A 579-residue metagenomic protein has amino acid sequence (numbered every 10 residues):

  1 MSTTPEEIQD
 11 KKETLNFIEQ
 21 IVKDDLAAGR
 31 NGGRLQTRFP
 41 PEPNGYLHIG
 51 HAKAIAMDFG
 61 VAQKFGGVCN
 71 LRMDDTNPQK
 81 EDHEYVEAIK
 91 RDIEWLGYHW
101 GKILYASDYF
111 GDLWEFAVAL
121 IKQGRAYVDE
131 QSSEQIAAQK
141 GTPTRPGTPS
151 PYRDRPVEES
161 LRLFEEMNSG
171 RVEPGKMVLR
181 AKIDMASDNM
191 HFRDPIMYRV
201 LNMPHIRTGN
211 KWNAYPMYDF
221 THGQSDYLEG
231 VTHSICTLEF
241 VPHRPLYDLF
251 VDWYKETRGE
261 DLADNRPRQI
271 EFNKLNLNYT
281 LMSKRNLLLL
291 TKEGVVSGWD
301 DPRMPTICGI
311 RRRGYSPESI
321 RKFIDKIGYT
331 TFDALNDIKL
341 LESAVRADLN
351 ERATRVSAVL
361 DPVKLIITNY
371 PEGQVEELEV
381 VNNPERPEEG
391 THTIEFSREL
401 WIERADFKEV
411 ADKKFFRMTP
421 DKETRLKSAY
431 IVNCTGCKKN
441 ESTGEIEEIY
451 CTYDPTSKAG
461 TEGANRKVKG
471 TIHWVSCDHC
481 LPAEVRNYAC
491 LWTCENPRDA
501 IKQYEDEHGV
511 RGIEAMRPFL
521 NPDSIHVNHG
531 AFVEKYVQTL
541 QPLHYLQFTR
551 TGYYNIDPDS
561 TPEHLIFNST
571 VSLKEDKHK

Functional and structural regions predicted by a protein language model:
M1-E13: Basic/polar N-terminal segments that are highly enriched at the extreme N-terminus, encompassing both cleavable
E13-K90, I206-T237: N-terminal catalytic cores of NTP/NDP-binding nucleotidyl/phosphoryl-transfer enzymes
G29, D58, I89, L120 (+3 more regions): Residue-level signal for inorganic ion chemistry
P40-P43, R72-K80, K102-G111, E134 (+4 more regions): Conserved short loop/turn motifs at secondary-structure junctions
L71, D75-N77, H83, Y105 (+5 more regions): Active-site cores that bind ATP or allylic diphosphates and position pyrophosphate for catalysis
Y85-G111, F116-A119, G124-Y127: A glycine-rich helix N-cap at a beta->alpha junction
F240, R244, D248-F250, E318-R321 (+2 more regions): Core subunits and conserved enzymes of cellular information-processing and envelope-translocation systems across
D264-A344: Long, charged, mostly alpha-helical binding arms that flank functional sites
